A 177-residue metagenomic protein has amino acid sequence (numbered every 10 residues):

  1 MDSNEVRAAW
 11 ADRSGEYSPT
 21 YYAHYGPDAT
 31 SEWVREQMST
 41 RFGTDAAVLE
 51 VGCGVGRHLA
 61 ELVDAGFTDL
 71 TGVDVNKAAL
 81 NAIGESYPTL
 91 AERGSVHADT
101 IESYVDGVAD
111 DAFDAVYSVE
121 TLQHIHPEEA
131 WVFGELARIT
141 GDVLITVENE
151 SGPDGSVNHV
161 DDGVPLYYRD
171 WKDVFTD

Functional and structural regions predicted by a protein language model:
M1-R41: Conserved class I S-adenosyl-L-methionine
V55-G66: Conserved SAM-binding loop of SAM-dependent methyltransferases across substrates and taxa, primarily the Class I
N76-A78: Conserved SAM/SAH-binding beta-strand->alpha-helix loop
I83-G84: Conserved SAM-binding loop
T89-S103: Conserved SAM-binding strand-loop segment of SAM-dependent methyltransferases
Y117: A conserved beta-strand element that flanks and buttresses the S-adenosyl-L-methionine
I125-E135: A short, conserved alpha-helix within the catalytic core of class I
G141-S151: Conserved beta-strand signature within the Rossmann-like core of class I S-adenosyl-L-methionine
